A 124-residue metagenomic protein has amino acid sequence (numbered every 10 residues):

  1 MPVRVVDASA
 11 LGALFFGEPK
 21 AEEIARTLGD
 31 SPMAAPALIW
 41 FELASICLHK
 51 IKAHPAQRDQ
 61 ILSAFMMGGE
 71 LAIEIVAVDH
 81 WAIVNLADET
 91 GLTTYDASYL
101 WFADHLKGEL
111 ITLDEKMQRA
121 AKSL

Functional and structural regions predicted by a protein language model:
M1-L38, K50-L62, K116: Short, well-structured N-terminal submotif of metal-dependent ribonuclease cores
A21, W40-A44, H80, M117-Q118: Alpha-helix N-cap/helix-start and coil->helix boundary motif
A25, A44-L48, M66, V84 (+1 more regions): Amphipathic alpha-helical segments within well-ordered protein domains
R26-G29, G68, D104-H105: Short glycine-enriched loop/turn motifs at secondary-structure junctions
E42-E74, V78-D79: Active-site-proximal, substrate-binding regions of enzyme catalytic domains and RNA-binding/basic surfaces
E70-K116: Active-site neighborhoods of divalent-metal-dependent phosphate/nucleic-acid chemistry enzymes
K122-S123: Conserved catalytic or regulatory cores that recognize and/or transform ribose-phosphate-containing ligands
